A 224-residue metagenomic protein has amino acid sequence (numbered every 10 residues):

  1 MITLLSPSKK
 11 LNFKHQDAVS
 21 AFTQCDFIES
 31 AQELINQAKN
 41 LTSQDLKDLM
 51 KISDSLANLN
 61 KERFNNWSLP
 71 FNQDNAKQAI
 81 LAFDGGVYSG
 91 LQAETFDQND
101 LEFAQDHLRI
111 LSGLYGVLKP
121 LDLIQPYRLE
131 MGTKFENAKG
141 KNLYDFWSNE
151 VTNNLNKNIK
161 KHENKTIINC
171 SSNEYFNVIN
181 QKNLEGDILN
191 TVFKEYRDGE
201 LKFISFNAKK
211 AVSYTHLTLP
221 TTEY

Functional and structural regions predicted by a protein language model:
M1-I2, Y214: C-terminal accessory regions
L4-T95: Active-site helix-to-loop segments that bind/position phosphate- or nucleotide-bearing substrates and donors across
S8, S171, P220: Anionic group-transfer/hydrolysis microenvironments
L11, E174, E223: Glycine-rich nucleotide phosphate-binding loop and flanking beta-alpha elements of Rossmann-like dinucleotide-binding
A18, K47, I124, Q181 (+1 more regions): A generic "cationic amphipathic patch" detector
E29-N36, N40, N66, D145 (+4 more regions): Charged/polar, solvent-exposed surface patches and flexible loops
A93-L217: Internal, well-folded beta-alpha domain core
H216-Y224: Single conserved hydrophobic/aromatic residue that forms the stacking wall/gate of nucleotide- or nucleobase-binding
